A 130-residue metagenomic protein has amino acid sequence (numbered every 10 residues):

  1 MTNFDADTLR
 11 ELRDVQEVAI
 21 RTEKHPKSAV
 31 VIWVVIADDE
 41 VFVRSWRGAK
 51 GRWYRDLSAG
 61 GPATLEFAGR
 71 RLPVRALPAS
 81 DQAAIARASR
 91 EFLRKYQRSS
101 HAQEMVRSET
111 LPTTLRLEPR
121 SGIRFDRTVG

Functional and structural regions predicted by a protein language model:
M1, H25-W33, A68-R75, V129-G130: Short low-complexity stretches enriched in small and charged residues
M1-A19, F125-R127: Extreme N-terminal tail/first-helix region
F4-D7, A29-V30, A102-Q103: A generic local structural motif
D7-L9, A19-K24, E40, F67-G69 (+2 more regions): Aromatic-enriched hydrophobic runs in primary sequence
L9-R10, W33, M105-R107: Short secondary-structure boundary/capping segments
D14-R47, R55: Short beta-strand segments
G48-I123, T128: Short, structured beta-strand-loop surface elements
